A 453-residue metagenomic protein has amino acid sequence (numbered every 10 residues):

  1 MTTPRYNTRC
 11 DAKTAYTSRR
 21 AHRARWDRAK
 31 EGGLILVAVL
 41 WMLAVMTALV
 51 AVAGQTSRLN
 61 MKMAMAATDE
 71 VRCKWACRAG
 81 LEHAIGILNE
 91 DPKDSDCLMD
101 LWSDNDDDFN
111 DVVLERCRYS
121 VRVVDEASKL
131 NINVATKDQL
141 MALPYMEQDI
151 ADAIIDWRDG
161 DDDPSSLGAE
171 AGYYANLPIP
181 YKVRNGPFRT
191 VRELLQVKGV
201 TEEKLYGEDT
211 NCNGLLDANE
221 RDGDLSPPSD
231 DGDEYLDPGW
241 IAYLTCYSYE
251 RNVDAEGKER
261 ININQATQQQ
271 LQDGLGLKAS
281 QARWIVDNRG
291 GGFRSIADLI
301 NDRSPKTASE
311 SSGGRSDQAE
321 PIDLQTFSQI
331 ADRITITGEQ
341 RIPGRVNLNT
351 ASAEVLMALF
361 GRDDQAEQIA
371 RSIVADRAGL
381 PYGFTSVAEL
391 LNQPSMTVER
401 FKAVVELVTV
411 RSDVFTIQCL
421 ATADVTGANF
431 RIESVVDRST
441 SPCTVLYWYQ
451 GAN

Functional and structural regions predicted by a protein language model:
T2-D11, Y16-W26, E31-N453: Compositionally biased linear targeting/interaction segments
